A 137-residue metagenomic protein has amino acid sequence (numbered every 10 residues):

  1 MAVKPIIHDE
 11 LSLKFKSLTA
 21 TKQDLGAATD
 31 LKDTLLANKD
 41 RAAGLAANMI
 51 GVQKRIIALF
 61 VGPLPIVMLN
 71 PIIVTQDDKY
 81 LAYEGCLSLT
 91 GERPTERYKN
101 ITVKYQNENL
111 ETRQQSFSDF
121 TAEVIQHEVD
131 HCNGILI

Functional and structural regions predicted by a protein language model:
M1-I137: Positively charged
